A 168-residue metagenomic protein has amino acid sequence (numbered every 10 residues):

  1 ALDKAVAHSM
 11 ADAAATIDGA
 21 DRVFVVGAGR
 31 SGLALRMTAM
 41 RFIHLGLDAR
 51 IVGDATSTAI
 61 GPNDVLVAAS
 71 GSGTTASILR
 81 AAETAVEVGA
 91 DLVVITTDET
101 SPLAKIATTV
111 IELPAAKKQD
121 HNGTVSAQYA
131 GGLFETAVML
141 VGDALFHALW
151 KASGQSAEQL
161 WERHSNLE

Functional and structural regions predicted by a protein language model:
L2-A7, A28, G32: Short, N-terminal intrinsically disordered low-complexity segments that are rich in Pro/Gly and polar/charged residues
D3-G19: A short, well-structured juxtamembrane/interface segment
H8, V23, Q155-Q159: Generic macromolecular interface patches on structured domains
D12-A15, L33, E162: Amphipathic alpha-helical interaction segments
R22-L140, F146-H147: Glycine-rich phosphate-binding loops that contact phosphosugars or nucleotide phosphates
A144, W150-E168: A short, charged, Gly/Pro-tolerant segment at domain boundaries
